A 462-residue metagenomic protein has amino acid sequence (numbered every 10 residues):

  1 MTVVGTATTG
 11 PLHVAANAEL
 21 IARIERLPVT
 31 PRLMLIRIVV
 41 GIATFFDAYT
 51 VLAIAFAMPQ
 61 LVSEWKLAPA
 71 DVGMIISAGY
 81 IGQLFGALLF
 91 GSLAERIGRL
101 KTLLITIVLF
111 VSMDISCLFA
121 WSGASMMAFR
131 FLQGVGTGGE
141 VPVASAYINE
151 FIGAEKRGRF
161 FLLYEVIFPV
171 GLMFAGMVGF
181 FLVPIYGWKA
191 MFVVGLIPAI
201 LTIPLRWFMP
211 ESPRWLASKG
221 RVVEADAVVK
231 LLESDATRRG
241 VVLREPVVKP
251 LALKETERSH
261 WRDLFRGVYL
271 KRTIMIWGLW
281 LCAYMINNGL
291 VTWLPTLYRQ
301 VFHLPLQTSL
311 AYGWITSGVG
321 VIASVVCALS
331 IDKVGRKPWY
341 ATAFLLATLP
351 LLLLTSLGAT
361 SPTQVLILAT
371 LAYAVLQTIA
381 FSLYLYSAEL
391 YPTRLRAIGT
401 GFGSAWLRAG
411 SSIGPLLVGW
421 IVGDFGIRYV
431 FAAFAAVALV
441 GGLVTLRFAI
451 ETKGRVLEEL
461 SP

Functional and structural regions predicted by a protein language model:
M1-P462: Transmembrane-helix signature of 12-pass secondary carriers
